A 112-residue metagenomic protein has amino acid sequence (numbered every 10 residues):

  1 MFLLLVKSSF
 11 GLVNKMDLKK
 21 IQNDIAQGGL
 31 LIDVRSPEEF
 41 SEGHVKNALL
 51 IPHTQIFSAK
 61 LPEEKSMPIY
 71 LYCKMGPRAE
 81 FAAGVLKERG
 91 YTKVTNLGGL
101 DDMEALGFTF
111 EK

Functional and structural regions predicted by a protein language model:
F2-L30, P37-P68, K74-K112: Rhodanese-like catalytic fold shared by cysteine-dependent sulfurtransferases and DSP/PTP-type phosphatases
